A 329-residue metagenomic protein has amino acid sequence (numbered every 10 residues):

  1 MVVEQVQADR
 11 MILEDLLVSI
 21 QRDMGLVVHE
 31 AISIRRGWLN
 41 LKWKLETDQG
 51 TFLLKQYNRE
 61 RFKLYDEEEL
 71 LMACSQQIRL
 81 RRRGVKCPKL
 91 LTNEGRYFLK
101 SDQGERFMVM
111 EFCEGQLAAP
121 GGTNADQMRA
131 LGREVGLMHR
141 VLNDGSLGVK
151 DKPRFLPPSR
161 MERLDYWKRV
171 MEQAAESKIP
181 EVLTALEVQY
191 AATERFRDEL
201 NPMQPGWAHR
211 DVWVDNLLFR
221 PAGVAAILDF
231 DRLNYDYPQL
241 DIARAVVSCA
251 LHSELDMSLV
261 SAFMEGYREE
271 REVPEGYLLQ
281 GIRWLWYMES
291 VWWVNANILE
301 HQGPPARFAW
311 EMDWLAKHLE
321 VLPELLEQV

Functional and structural regions predicted by a protein language model:
M1-T92, P221, Q328-V329: Conserved NTP-binding catalytic cores of kinases and kinase-like/nucleotidyltransferase enzymes across multiple kinase
E4, V170, W292-V329: ATP/Mg2+ or Mg2+-diphosphate-binding catalytic cores that bind nucleotide phosphates or diphosphates via glycine-rich
E14-D23, S146-V149, R163-R210: An alpha-helical support segment within catalytic cores of ATP-dependent transferases
W38-T47, L53-L54, L90, A191-L240: Active-site acidic catalytic loop and adjacent metal/ATP-binding pocket of ATP-dependent phosphoryl transfer enzymes
T47-L147: ATP-binding pocket architecture of kinase catalytic cores
R59, F107-G121, R169-Q173, Y287-A306: A glycine-centered beta->alpha junction motif in the catalytic cores of kinase/phosphotransferase enzymes
G121-P180: A cross-family kinase active-site recognition segment
Q239-E272, Y287-G303: Active-site activation/catalytic loop segments of kinase-like enzymes and analogous catalytic loops in related
